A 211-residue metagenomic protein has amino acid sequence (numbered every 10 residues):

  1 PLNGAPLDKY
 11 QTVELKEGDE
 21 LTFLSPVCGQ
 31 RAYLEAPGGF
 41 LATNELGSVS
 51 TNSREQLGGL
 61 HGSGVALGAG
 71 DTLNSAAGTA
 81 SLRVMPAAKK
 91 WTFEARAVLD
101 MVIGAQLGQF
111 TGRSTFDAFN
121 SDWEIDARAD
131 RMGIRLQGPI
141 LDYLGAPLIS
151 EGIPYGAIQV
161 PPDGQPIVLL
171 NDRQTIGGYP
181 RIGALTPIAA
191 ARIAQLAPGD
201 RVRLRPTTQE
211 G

Functional and structural regions predicted by a protein language model:
P1-G211: Conserved "landmark" site that anchors the functional core of diverse proteins
